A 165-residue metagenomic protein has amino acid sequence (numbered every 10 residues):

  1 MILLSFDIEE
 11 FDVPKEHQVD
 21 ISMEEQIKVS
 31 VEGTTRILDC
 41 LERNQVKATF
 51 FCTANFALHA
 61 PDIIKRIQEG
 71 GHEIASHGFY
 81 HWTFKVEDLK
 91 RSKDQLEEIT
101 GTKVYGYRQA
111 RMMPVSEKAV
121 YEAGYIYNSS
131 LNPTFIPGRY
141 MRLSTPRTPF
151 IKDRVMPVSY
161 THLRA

Functional and structural regions predicted by a protein language model:
M1-P157: Catalytic alpha-helical scaffold of carbohydrate-active enzymes acting on polysaccharides/glycoconjugates
T161-A165: Conserved small/polar residues in nucleotide/adenosyl-binding loops
